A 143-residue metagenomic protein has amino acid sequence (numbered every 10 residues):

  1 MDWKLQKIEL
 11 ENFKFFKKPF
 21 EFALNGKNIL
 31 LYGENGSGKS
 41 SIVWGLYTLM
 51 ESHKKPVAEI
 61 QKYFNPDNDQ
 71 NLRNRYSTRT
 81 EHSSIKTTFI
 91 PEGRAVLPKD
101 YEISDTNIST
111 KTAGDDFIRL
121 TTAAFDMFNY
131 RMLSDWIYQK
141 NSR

Functional and structural regions predicted by a protein language model:
M1-R143: N-terminal nucleotide-handling cores and adjacent loading/scaffold lobes of large enzymes and macromolecular assemblies
